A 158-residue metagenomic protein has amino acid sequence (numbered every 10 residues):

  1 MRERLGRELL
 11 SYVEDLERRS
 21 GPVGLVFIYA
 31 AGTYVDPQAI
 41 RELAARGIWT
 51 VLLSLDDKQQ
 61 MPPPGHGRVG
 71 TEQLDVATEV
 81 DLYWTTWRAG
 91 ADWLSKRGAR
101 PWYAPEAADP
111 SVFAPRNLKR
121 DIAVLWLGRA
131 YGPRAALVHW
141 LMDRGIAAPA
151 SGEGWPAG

Functional and structural regions predicted by a protein language model:
M1-D15, R19-V23, I28-A39, D57 (+1 more regions): Nucleotide-sugar donor-binding catalytic core of glycosyltransferases
L43-Q59: Active-site proximal beta-strand in glycosyltransferases
